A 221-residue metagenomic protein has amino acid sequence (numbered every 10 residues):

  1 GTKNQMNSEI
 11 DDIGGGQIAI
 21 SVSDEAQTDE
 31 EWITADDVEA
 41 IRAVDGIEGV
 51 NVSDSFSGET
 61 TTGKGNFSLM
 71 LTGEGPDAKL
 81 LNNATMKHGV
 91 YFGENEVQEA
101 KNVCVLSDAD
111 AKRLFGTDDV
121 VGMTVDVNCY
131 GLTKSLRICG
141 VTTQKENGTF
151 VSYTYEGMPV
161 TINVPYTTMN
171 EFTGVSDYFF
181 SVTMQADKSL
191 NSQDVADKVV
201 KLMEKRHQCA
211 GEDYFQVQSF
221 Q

Functional and structural regions predicted by a protein language model:
G1-T2, Q221: Hydrophobic alpha-helical transmembrane segments of multi-pass inner-membrane transport and secretion
T2-M70, D77-L80, N170-T173, L190-D194 (+2 more regions): Hydrophobic, regular-secondary-structure patches
G16-I20, V90, M123, F215: Extracytoplasmic/periplasmic beta-strand context in beta-sandwich domains, especially the cupredoxin/COX2 CuA-binding
A19, S181-T183: Short aromatic/hydrophobic contact patches that present stacked aromatics for nucleic-acid/ligand binding
S53-D54, K64-F172, D177, D194: Hydrophobic secondary-structure segments that place a key small or acidic residue at a functional site
E212-Q221: Juxtamembrane "pre-transmembrane" interface segments
